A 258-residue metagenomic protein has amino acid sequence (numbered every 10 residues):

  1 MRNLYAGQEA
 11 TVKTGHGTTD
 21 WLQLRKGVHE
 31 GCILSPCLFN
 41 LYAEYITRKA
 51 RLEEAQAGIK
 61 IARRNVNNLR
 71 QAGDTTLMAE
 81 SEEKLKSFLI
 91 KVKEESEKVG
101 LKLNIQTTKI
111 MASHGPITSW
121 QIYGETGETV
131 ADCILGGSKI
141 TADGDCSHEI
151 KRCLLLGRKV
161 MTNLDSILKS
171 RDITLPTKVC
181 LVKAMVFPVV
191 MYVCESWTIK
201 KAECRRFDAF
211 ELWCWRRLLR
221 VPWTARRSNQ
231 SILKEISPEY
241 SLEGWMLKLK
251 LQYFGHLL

Functional and structural regions predicted by a protein language model:
M1-K248, Q252: Nucleotidyl polymerases of mobile genetic elements and RNA viruses
